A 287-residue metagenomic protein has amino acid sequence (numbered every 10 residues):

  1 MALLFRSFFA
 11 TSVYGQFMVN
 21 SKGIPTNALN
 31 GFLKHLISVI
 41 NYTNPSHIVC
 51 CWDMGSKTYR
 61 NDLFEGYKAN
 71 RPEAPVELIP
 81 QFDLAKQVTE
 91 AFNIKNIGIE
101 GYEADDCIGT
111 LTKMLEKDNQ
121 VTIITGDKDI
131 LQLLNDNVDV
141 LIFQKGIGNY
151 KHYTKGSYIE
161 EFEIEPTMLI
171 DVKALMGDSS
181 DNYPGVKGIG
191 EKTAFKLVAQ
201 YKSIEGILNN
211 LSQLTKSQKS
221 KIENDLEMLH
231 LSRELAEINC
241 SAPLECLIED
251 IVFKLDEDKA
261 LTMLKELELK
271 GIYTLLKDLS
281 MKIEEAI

Functional and structural regions predicted by a protein language model:
M1-T122, Q132-N149, H230-E245, E249-F253: Noncatalytic, basic helical substrate-engagement surface that gates or grips nucleic-acid strands
P45-V49, N137, H152-I287: Non-catalytic nucleic-acid-binding/docking modules located in mid-to-C-terminal regions of nucleic-acid enzymes
A104, D129, L279: Positions that flank functional sites
V121-D127, E268: Conserved RecA-like ASCE P-loop NTPase motor core of nucleic-acid helicases/translocases
K128-D129, K192: Acidic, divalent-metal-coordinating active-site segment for phosphoryl/phosphodiester hydrolysis, typified by short
I130-Q132, D178: SF2 helicase motor core recognition
